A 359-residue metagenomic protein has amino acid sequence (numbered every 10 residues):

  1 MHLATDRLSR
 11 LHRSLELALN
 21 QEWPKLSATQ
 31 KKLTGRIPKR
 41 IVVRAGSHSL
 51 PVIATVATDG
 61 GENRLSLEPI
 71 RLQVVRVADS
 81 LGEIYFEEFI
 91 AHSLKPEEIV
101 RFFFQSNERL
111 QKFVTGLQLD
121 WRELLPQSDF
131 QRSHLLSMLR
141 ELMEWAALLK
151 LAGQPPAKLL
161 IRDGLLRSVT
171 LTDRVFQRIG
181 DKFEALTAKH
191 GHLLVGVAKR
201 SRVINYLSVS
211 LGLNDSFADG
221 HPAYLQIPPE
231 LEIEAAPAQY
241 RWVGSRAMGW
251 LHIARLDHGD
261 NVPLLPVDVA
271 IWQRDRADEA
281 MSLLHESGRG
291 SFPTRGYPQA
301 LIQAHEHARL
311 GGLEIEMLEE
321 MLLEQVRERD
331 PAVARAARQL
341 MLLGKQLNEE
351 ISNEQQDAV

Functional and structural regions predicted by a protein language model:
M1-H48, I53, I84, V100-V359: Long, contiguous domain-sized segments
I53-N63: Two-metal-ion RNase H-like nuclease active-site motif
A57, V77, I161: Generic enzyme active-site microenvironment
R64-L65, R200: Short, electropositive, low-hydrophobicity segments enriched in small/polar residues
L65-L117: Acidic, metal-ligating active-site segments
